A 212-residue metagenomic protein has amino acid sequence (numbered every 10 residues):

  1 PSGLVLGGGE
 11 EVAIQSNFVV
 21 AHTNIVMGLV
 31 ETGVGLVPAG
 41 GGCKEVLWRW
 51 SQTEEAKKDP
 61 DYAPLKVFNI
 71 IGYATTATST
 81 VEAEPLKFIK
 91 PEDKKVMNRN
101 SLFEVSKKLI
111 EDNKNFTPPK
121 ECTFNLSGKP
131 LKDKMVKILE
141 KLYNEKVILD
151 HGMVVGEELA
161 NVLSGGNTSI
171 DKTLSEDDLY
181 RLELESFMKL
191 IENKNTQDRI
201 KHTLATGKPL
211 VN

Functional and structural regions predicted by a protein language model:
P1-V34: Glycine-rich beta-to-alpha active-site loop
G7, G40, A77: Glycine-rich phosphate-binding loop at the start of an alpha helix
G28, G41, W48: Catalytic binding pocket for nucleotide-activated donors in carbohydrate/polymer assembly enzymes
G33-G41: Acyl-CoA/ACP chain-elongation machinery
W48-T75, S79, P85, P91-D93 (+1 more regions): Intrinsically disordered, low-complexity segments enriched in small/flexible residues
